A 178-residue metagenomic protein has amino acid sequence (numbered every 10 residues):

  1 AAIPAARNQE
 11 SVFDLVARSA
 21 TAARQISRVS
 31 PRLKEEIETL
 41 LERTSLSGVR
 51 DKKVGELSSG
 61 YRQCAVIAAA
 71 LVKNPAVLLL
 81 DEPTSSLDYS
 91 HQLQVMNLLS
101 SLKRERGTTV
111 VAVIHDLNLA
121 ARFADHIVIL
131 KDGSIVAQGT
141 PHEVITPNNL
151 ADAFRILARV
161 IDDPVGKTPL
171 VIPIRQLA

Functional and structural regions predicted by a protein language model:
A17, V29-V49: Conserved ABC ATPase "signature" region
K53-L57: Conserved ABC ATPase signature
N74: Conserved catalytic motifs of ABC-family nucleotide-binding domains
L78-E82: Catalytic Walker B motif of ABC-type/P-loop ATPase nucleotide-binding domains
Q92-R106: Helical segment within the ABC ATPase nucleotide-binding domain
A151-A178: ABC ATPase nucleotide-binding domains
